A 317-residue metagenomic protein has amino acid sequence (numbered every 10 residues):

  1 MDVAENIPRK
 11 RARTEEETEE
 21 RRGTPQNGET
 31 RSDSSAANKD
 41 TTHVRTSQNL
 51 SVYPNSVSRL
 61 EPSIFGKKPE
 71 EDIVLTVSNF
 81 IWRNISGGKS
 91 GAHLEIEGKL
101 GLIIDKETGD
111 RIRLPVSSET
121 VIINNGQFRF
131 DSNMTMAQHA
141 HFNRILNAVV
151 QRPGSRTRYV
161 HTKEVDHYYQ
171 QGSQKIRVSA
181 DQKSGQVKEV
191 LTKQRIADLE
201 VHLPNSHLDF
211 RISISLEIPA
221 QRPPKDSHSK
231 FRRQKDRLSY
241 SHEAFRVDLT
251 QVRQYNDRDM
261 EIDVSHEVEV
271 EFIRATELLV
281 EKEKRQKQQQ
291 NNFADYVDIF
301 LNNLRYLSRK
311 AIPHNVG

Functional and structural regions predicted by a protein language model:
M1-G317: Phosphate-end processing signature that detects enzymes handling 5′-triphosphorylated RNA and polyphosphate
